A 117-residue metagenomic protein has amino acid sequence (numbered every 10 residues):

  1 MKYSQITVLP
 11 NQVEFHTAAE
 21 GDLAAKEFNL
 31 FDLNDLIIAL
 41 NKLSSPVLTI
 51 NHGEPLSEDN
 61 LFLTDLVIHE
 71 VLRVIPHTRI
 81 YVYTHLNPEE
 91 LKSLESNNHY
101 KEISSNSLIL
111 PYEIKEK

Functional and structural regions predicted by a protein language model:
Y3-Y81, L86-N98: Conserved Radical SAM active-site core
L94-K117: Classical nucleotidyltransferase
